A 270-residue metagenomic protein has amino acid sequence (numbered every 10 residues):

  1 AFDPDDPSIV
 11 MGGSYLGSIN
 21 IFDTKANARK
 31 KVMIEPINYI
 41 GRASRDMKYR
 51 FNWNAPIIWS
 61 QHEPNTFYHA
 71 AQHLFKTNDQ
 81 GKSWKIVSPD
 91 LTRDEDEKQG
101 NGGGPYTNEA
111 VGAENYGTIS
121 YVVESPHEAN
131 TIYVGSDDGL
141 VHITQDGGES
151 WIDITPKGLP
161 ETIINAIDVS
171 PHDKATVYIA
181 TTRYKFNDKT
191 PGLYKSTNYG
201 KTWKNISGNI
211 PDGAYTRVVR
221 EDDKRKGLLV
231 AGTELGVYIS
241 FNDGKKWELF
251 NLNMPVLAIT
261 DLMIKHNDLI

Functional and structural regions predicted by a protein language model:
A1-I270: Beta-propeller blade termini and top-face loops
